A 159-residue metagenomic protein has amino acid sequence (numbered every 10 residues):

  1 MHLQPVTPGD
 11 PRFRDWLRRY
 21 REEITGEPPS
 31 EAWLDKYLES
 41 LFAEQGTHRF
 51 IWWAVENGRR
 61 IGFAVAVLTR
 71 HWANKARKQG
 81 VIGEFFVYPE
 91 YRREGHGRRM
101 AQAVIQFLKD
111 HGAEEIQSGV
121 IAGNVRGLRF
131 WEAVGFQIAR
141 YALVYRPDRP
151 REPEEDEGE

Functional and structural regions predicted by a protein language model:
M1-D15, R149-E159: Conserved N-terminal entry element of GNAT/NAT acetyltransferase domains
T7-P11, R18-R77, G83: Acetyl-CoA-dependent GNAT
T69-H71, E90, G123-V125, D148: Short coil/turn motifs at secondary-structure junctions
I82-R92: A short, internal acetyl-CoA/4′-phosphopantetheine-binding micro-motif in the GNAT/acyltransferase core
Y91, G95-A103: Conserved acetyl-CoA pyrophosphate-binding loop and the N-cap/start of the following alpha-helix in GNAT-like
R98, A122-R140, Y145: Conserved active-site alpha-helix within GNAT-family acetyltransferase domains
L108-G119: Conserved GNAT acetyl-CoA-binding A-motif
